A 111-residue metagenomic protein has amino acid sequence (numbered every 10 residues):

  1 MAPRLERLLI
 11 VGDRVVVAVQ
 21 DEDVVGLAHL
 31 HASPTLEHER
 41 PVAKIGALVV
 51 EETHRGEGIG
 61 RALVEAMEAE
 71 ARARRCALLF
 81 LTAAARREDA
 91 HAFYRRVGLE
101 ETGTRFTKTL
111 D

Functional and structural regions predicted by a protein language model:
M1-V15: Active-site rim helix/loop that mediates acceptor-substrate recognition in acyltransferases
V17, D23-A32, K44, V49: Conserved beta-strand in the GNAT
V19-D21, K108-T109: Active-site beta-strand termini and strand-to-loop segments that position acidic
S33, E51, A84: Residue-level recognition of the GNAT/N-acetyltransferase active site
P34-I45, R55, T102: A conserved beta-turn-beta hairpin within the catalytic core of GNAT-like acetyltransferases that forms part
A47-V50, G56-A69, A92-V97: Conserved acetyl-CoA-binding loop-helix of GNAT-fold acetyltransferases
R61, A77, A85-G103, K108: Conserved active-site alpha-helix within GNAT-family acetyltransferase domains
V64, A71-A83: Conserved GNAT acetyl-CoA-binding A-motif
